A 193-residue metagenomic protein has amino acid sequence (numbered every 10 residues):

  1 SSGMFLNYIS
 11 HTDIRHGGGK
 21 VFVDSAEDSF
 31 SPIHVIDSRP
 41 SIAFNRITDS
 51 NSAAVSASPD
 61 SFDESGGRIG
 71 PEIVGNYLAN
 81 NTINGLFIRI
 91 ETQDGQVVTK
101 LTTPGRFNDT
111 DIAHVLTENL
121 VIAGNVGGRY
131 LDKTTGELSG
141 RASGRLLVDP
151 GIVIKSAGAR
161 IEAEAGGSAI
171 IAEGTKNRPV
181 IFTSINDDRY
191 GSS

Functional and structural regions predicted by a protein language model:
S1-S193: Beta-strand/loop edge motif enriched in small/polar residues
